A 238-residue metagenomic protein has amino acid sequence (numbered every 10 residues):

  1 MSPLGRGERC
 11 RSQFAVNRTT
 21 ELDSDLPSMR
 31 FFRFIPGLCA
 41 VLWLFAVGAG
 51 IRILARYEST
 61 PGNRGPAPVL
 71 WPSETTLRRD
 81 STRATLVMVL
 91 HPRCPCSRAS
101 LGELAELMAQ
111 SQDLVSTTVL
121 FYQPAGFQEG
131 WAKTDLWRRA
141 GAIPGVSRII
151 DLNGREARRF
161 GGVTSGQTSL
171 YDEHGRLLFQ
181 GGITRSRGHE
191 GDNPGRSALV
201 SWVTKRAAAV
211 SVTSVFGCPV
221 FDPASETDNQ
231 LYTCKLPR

Functional and structural regions predicted by a protein language model:
P36-R52: Hydrophobic membrane-insertion alpha-helices, especially the h-region of bacterial N-terminal signal peptides
P66-A84, E103-E106: A short beta-strand-turn-helix
D80-L104, L199: Short active-site neighborhood of thiol/selenol oxidoreductases, capturing the structured segment around
H91-L101, A125-E129, T168, F216-R238: Short, thiol/selenol-centered motifs that function as redox-active sites or metal-ligating centers
R98-G141, L152-R159: Structural microenvironment flanking redox-active thiols in thiol-disulfide oxidoreductases
L136-Y171, L177-L178: Short, internal strand/loop/helix patches that form the active-site neighborhood or redox-interaction surface
L178, G182-R238: Thiol-/selenol-based redox modules, centered on thioredoxin-like and closely related oxidoreductase domains
